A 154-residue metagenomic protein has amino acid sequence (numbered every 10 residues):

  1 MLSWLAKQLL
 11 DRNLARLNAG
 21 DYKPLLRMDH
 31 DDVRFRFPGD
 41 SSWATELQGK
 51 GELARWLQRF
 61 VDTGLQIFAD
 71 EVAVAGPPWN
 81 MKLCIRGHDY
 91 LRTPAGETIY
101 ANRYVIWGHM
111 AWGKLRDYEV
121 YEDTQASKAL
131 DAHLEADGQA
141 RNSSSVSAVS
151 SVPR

Functional and structural regions predicted by a protein language model:
M1-R27, D31, A136-R154: Short, low-complexity N-terminal intrinsically disordered segments enriched in polar/charged residues
N13, P24-L26, V33, G49 (+4 more regions): Hydrophobic pocket/interface hotspot
L26-P78: A solvent-exposed, acidic/Ser-Thr-rich amphipathic alpha-helical stretch
F68-V74, H88, R103-H109: Hydrophobic/aromatic beta-strand elements that line small-molecule binding cavities or substrate pockets in beta-rich
W79-D89: A short hydrophobic beta-strand element
Y90-I99: Short, cysteine-centered beta-strand-loop-beta hairpins and adjacent loop/turn segments enriched in charged/polar
R103-A129: Short beta-strand edge/turn micro-motifs at domain boundaries
